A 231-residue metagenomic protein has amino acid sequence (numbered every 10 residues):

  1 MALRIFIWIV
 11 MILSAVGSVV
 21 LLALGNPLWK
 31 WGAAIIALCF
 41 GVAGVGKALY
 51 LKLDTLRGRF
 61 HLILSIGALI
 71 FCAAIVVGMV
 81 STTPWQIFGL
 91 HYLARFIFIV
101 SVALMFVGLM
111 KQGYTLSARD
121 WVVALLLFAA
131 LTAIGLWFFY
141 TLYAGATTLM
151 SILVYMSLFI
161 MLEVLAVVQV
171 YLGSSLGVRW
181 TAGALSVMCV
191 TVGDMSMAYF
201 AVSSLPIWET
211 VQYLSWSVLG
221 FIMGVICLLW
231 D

Functional and structural regions predicted by a protein language model:
M1-D231: Polytopic alpha-helical membrane-helix bundles and their juxtamembrane interface segments in multi-pass membrane
